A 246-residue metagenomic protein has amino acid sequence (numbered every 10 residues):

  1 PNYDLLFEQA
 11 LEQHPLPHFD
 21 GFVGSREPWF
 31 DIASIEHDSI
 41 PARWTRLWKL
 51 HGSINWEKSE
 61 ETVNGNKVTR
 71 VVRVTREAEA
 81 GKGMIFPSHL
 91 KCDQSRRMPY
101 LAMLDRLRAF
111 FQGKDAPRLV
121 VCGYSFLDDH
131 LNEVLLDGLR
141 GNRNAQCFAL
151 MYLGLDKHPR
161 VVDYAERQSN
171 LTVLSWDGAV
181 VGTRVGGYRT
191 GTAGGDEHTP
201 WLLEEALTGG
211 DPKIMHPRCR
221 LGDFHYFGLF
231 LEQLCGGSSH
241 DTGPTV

Functional and structural regions predicted by a protein language model:
P1, Q94-R97, V121-F126: Short, charged/polar micro-motifs that form catalytic or ligand-binding hotspots
P1-M84: Extended, H/D-rich, highly charged conserved domains that either
L5, I54-W56, D93, S125-D128 (+1 more regions): Short, catalytically relevant binding-site loops at active-site mouths
Q13-G21, F86-K91, D115-V120: A generic short-segment signal for beta-strand/edge and adjacent turn/coil regions
S25, S88, L127-D129: Surface-exposed loop/turn and secondary-structure junction residues enriched for glycine/proline
H37, L101, D105-V246: SIR2/sirtuin-family catalytic core signature
V68, V72-G113: Acidic, metal/cofactor-coordinating or nucleic-acid-engaging core segments within structured domains
